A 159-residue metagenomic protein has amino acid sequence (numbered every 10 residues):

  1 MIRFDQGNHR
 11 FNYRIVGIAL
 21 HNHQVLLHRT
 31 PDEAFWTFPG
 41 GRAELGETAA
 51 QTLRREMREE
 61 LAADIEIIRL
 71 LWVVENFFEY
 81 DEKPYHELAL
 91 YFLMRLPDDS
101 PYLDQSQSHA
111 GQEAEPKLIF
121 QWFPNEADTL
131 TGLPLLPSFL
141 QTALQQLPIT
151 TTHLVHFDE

Functional and structural regions predicted by a protein language model:
M1-V16: Acidic, metal-coordinating catalytic segment for phosphate/diphosphate chemistry, firing primarily on the Nudix
N12-V16, E87-Y91, K117: Short hydrophobic/aromatic beta-strand or adjacent loop that forms the aromatic wall/cage of a ligand/substrate-binding
A19, L93-R95, Q121-P124: Short, well-ordered beta-strand micro-motif
H21-E59, A63: Conserved Nudix-box catalytic region and its N-terminal flanking loop in Nudix hydrolases and closely related
H23-V25, D32-E33, E44, V73-F77 (+1 more regions): Short, charged/polar surface micro-motifs in flexible loops or helix N-caps
D64-V73: A short coil-to-beta-strand element that immediately follows conserved catalytic motifs
F78-S106, T142-A143: Active-site-adjacent beta-strand/loop module that shapes the phosphate/pyrophosphate-binding cleft
Q105-L144: NUDIX/MutT-family hydrolases
